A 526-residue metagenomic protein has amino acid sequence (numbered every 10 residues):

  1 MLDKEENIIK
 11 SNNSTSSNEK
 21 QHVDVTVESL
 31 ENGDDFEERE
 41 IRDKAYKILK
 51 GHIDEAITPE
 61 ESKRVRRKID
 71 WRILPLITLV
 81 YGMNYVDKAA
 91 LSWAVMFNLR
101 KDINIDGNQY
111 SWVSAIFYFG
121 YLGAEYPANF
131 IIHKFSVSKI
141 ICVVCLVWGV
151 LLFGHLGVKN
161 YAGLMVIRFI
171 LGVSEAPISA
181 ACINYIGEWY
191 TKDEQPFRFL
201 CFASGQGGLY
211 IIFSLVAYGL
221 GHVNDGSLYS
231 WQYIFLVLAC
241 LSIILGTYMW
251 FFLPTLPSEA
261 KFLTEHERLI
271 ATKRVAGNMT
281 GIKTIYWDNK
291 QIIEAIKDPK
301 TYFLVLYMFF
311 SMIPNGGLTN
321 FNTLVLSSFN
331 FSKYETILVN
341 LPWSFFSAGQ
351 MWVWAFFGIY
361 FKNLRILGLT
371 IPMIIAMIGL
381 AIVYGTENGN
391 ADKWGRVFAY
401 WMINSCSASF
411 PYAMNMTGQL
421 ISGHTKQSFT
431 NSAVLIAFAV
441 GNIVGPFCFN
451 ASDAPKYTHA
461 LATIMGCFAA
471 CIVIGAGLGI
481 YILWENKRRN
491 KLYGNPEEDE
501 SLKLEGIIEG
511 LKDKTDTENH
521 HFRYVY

Functional and structural regions predicted by a protein language model:
M1-M83, G107, W250-I285, I371 (+1 more regions): Intracellular terminal tails of multi-pass secondary transporters
R72-G107, G123, A128, I178 (+3 more regions): Extracytoplasmic
S92, K290-A355, F410, M414 (+1 more regions): Extracytoplasmic gate region of multi-pass secondary transporters
L122-A162: Conserved MFS/SLC helix-loop-helix module at the cytosolic interface between two early adjacent transmembrane helices
G123-S136, G349-L364: Helix-to-loop junctions at the C-terminal end of transmembrane segments in multipass secondary transporters
K139-F153, L367-I382: Structural signature of the two symmetry-related core transmembrane helices
N160-R168, A180, S230, F303-L304 (+1 more regions): Short hydrophobic/alpha-helical segments at membrane-entry points of transmembrane helices in Major Facilitator
P196-L228, L236-S242, N431-G445: Glycine-rich segments within core transmembrane alpha-helices of 12-TM secondary carriers
